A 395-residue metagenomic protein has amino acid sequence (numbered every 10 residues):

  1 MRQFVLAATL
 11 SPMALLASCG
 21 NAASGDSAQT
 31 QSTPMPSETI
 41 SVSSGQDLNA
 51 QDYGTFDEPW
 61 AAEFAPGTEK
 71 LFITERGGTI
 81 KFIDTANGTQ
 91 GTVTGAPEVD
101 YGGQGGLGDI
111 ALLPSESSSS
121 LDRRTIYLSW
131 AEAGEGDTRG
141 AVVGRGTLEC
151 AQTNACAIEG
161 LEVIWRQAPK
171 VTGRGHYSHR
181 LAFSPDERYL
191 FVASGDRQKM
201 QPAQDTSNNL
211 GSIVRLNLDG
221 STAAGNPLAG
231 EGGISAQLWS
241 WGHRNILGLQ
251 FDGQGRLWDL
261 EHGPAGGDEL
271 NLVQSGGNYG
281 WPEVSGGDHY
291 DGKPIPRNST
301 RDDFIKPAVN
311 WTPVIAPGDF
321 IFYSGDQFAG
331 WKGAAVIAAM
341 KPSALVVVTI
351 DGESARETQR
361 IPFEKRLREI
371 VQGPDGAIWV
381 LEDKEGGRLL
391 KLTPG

Functional and structural regions predicted by a protein language model:
M1-T9: Bacterial N-terminal signal peptides that target proteins for export
L16-S18: C-terminal motif of bacterial Sec signal peptides marking the signal peptidase cleavage site
G20-M200, R256-D259, G263, P313-D351 (+1 more regions): Acidic, Gly/Ser/Thr-rich repeat motifs that build Ca2+-stabilized beta-propeller blades
G91-G105, E159-Y177, L218-W239, W281-T312: Surface-exposed loop and turn segments in beta-propeller and other repeat-based domains that flank or scaffold
A141-Q152, T206-D219, L272-Q274: Beta-propeller blade signature
F183-Y189, L216-L228, Q250-R256: Secondary-structure boundary elements
I234-E269: Repeat-solenoid scaffold signature
H243, S354-P374: Conserved blade-ending motifs and adjacent loop-strand segments that build the rim/top face of beta-propeller domains
